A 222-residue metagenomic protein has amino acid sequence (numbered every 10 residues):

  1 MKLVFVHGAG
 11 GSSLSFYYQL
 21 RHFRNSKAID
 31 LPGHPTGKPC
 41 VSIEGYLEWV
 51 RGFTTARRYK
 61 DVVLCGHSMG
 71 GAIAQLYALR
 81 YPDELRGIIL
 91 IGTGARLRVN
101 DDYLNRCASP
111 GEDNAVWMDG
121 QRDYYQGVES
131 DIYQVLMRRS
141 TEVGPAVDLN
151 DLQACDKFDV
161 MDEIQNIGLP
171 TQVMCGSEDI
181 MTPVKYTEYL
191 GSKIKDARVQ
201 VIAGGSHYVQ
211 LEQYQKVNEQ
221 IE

Functional and structural regions predicted by a protein language model:
M1-G37: Conserved HGGG/HGGXW glycine-rich cap/lid loop of the alpha/beta-hydrolase fold
G45-V62: Conserved acidic catalytic loop of the alpha/beta-hydrolase fold
G66-G70, A74: Gly/Ala-rich beta-loop-alpha elbow adjacent to hydrolase catalytic centers
Q75, L79-R80, L85-A115: Flexible "cap/lid" loop of the alpha/beta hydrolase fold
R98-D101, D113-N166: Conserved alpha/beta-hydrolase catalytic His-Asp/Glu region
I167, V173-C175, D179: Short beta-strand/loop motif that positions the catalytic acidic residue of the alpha/beta-hydrolase fold
E178-T182, H207: Acidic catalytic loop of the alpha/beta-hydrolase fold
G205-N218: Catalytic histidine-centered segment of alpha/beta-hydrolase-like enzymes
